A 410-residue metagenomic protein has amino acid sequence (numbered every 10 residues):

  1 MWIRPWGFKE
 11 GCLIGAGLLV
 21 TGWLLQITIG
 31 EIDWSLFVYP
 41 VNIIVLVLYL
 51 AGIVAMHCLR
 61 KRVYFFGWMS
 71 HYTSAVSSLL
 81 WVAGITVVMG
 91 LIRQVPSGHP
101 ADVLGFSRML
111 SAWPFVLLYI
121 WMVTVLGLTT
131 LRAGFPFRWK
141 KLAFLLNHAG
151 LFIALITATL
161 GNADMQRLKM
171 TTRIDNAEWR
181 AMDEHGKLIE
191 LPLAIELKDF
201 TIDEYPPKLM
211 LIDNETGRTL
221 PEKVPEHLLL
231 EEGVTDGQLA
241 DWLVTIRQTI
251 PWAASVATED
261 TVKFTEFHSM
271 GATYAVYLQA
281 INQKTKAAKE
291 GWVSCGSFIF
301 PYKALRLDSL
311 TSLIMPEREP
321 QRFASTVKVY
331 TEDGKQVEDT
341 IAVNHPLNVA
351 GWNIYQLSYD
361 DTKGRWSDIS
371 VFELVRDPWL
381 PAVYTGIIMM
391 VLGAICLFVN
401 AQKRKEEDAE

Functional and structural regions predicted by a protein language model:
M1-E410: Solvent-exposed, non-transmembrane regions of integral membrane proteins
